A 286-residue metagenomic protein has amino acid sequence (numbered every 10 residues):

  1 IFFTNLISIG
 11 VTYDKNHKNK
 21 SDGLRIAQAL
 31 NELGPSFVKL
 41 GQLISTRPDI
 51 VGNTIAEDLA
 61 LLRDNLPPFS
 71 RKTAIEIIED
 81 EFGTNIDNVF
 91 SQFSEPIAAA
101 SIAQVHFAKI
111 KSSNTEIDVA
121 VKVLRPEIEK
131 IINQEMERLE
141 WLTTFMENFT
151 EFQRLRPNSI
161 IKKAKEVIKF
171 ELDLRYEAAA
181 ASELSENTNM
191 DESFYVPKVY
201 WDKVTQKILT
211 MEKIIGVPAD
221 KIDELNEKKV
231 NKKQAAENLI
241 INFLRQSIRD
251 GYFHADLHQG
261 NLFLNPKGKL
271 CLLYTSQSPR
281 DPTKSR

Functional and structural regions predicted by a protein language model:
I1-L244, G251, L264-S276: Broad phosphate/nucleotide-binding scaffolds in NTP-utilizing and phosphate-metabolizing enzymes
D256: Conserved catalytic-loop position in the HRD/HxD motif
Q259-G260: Catalytic-loop Lys-Pro-X-Asn motif of eukaryotic-like protein kinases
P279-R286: Single conserved hydrophobic/aromatic residue that forms the stacking wall/gate of nucleotide- or nucleobase-binding
